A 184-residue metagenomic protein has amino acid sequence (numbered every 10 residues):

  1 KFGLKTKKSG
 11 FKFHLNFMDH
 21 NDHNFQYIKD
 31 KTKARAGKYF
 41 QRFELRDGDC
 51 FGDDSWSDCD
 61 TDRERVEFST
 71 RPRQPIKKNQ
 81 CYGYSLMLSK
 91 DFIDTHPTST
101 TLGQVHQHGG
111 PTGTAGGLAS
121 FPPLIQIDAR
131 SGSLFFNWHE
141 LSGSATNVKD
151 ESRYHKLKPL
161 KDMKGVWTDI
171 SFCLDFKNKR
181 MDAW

Functional and structural regions predicted by a protein language model:
K1-D182: Low-complexity, Ser/Thr/Pro/Gly-rich disordered linker/stalk regions
